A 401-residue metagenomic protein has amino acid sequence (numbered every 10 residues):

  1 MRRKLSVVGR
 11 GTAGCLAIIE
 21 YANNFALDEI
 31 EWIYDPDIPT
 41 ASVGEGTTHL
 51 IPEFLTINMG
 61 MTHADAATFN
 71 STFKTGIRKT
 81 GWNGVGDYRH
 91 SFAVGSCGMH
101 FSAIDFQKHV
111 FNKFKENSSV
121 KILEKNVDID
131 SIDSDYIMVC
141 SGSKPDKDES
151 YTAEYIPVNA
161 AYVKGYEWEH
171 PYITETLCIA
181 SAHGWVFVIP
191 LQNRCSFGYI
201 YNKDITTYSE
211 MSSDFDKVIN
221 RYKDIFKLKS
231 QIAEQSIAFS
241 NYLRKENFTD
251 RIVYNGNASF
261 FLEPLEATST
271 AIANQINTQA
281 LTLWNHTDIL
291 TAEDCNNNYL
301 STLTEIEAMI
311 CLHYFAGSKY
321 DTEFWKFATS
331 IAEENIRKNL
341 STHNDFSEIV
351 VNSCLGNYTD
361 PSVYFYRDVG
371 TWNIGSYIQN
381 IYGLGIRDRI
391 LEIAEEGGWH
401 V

Functional and structural regions predicted by a protein language model:
R2-G11: Beta1/beta-strand and adjacent pyrophosphate-binding region of the FAD-binding site in flavoprotein oxidoreductases
G14-C15: N-terminal Rossmann-fold NAD(P) dinucleotide-binding loop
A22-V43: Glycine-rich FAD pyrophosphate-binding loop
D37-H90: N-terminal FAD cofactor-binding segment of flavoenzymes
G46, F92-N112, K203-E210: Short beta-strand to alpha-helix junction loop
K113-F226: Predominantly flavin-linked oxidoreductase catalytic cores and closely associated redox partners
Y201-C311: FAD/FMN-dependent oxidoreductases across multiple families
T282-V401: Long, low-complexity C-terminal extensions of enzymes
